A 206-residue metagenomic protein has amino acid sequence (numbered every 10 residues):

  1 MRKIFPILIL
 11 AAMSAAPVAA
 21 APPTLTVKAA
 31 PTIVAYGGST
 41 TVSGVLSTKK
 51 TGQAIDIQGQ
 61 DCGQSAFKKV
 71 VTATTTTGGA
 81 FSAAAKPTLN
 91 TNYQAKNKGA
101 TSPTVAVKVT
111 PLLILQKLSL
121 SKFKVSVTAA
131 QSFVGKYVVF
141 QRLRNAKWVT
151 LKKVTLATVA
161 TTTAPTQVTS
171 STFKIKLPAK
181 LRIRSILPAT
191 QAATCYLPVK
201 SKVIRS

Functional and structural regions predicted by a protein language model:
R2-S206: Low-complexity, Ser/Thr/Pro-rich intrinsically disordered linker/stalk segments at domain junctions
